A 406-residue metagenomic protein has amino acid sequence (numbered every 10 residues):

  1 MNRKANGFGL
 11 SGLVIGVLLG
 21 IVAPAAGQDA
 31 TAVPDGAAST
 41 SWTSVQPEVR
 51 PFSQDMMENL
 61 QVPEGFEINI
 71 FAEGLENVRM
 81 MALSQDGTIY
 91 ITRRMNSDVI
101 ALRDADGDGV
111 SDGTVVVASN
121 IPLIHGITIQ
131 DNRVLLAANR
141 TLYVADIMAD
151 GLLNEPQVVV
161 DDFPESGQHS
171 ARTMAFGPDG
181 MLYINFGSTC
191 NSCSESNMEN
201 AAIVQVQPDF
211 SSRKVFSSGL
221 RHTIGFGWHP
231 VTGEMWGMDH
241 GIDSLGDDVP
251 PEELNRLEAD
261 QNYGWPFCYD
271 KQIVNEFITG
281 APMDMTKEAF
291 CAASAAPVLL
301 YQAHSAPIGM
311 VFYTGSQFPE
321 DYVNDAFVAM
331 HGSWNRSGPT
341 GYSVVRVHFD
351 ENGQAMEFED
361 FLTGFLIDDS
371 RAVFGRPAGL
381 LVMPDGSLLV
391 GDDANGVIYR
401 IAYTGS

Functional and structural regions predicted by a protein language model:
A30-P63, A171, S188-N191, A201 (+6 more regions): Beta-propeller domain segments
F71-L75, V116-I121, V159-S166, V215-G219 (+3 more regions): Surface loop/turn motifs at the tips and blade-to-blade linkers of beta-strand repeat domains
T88-T92, R133-L136, M181-N185, E234-M238 (+2 more regions): Conserved beta-propeller blade signature
R93-R94, N139-T141, I147, G187-T189 (+4 more regions): Short loop/turn segments immediately following the C-termini of beta-strands
D98-A101, T141-Y143, A202-V204, E253 (+2 more regions): A short loop-to-beta-strand structural motif that recurs across blades of beta-propeller domains
G107-G113, G151-L152: Acidic, glycine-anchored loop motifs typical of Ca2+
L123, T128-Q130, R140-G177, N185-S188: Asp-box/WD-like beta-propeller blade repeats and closely related beta-sheet repeat scaffolds
